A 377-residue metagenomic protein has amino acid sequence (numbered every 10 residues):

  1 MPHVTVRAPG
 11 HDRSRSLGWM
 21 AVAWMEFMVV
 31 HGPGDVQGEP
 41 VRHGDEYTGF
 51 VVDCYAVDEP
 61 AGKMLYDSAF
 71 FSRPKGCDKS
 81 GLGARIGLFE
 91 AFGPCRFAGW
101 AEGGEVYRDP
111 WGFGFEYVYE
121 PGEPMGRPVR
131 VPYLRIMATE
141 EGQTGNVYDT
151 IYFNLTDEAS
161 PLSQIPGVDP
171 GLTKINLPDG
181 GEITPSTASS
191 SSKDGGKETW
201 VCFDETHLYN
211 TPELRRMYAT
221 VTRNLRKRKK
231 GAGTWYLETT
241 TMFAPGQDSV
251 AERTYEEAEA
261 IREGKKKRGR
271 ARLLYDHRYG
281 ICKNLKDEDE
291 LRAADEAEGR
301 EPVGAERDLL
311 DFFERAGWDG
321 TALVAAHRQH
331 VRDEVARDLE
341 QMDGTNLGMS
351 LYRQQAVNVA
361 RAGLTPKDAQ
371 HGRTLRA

Functional and structural regions predicted by a protein language model:
M1-C77, G81-G87, P94-V106, M125-G126 (+3 more regions): Phosphate-handling catalytic cores of nucleic-acid transaction enzymes
H3-G10, P40, S68, Y133-R135 (+7 more regions): Beta-sheet entry/capping signal
V51-C54, G87, G112-M125, S186-S190: Structured alpha-helical segments in the cores of large, soluble enzyme domains
G93-T139: Conserved SF1/SF2 helicase motif Ia
G99-R108, S163-D169, G233: Short, glycine/acidic-rich hinge or "gate" loops at secondary-structure transitions that mediate conformational
P132, G142-G145, Y152-T156, P161 (+2 more regions): Non-catalytic, compositionally simple segments
Q143-T199: Inter-Walker segment of RecA-like/P-loop motor cores
D204-L208: Walker B catalytic acidic pair
